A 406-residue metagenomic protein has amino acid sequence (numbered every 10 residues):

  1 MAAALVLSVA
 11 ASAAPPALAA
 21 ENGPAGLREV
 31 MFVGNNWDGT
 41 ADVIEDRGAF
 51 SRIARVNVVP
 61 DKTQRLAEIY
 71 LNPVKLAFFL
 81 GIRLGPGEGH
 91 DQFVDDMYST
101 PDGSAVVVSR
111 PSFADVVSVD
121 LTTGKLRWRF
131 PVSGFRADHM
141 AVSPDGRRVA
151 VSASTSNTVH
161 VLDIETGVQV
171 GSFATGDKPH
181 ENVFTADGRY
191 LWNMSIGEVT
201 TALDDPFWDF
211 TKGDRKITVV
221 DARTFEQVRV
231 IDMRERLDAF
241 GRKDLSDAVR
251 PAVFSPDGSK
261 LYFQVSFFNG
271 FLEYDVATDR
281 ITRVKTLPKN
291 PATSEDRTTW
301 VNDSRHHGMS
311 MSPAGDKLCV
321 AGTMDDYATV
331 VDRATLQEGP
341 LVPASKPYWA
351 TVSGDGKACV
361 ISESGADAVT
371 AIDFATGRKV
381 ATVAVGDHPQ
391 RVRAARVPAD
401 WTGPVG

Functional and structural regions predicted by a protein language model:
A2-S12: Bacterial N-terminal signal peptides
V9, A17-G406: Predominantly soluble domains enriched in secretory-pathway, periplasmic, or organellar proteins
